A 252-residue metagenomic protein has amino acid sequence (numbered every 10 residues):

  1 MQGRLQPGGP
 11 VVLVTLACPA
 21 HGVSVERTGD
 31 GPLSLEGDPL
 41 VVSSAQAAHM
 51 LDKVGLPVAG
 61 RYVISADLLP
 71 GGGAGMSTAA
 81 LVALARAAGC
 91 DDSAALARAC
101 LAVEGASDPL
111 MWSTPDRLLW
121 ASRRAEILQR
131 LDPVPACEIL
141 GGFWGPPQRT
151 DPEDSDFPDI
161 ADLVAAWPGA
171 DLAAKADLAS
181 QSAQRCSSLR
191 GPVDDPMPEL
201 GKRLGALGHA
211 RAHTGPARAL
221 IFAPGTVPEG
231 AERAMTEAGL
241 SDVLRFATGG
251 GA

Functional and structural regions predicted by a protein language model:
M1-G71: ATP-binding N-lobe of GHMP and related small-molecule kinases
C18-A20, V41-A45, G75-A79, P158 (+3 more regions): Conserved active-site and cofactor/substrate-binding residues in soluble primary-metabolism enzymes
H49, K53, A80-A83, A87 (+1 more regions): Generic beta-strand or strand-like secondary-structure segments
P57-R61, S93-R98: Short, surface-exposed acidic
G72-A94: DPxDG-like acidic metal-binding loop motif
A94-H209, I221-A252: ATP-dependent small-molecule kinase catalytic core of the GHMP/sugar-kinase superfamily and closely related
P216-R218: Conserved glycine-rich beta-strand-loop-beta hairpin in the small C-terminal domain of fold type I
